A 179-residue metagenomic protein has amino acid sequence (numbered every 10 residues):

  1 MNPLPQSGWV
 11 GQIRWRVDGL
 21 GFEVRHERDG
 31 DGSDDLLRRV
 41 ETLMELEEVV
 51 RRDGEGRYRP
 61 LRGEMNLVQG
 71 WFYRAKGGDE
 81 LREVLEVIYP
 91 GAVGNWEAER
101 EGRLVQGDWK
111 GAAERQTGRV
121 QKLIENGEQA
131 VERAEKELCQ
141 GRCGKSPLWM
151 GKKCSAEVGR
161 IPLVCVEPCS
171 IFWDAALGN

Functional and structural regions predicted by a protein language model:
M1-N179: Acidic, polar-rich N-terminal leader regions of halophilic archaeal proteins
